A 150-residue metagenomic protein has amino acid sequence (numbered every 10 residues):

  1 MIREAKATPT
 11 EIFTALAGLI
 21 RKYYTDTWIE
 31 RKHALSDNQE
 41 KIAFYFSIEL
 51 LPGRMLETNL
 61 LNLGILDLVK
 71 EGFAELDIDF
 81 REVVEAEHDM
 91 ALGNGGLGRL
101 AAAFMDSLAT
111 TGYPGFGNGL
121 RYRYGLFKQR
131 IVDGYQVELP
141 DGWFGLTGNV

Functional and structural regions predicted by a protein language model:
M1-V150: A conserved ligand/cofactor-binding region detector
